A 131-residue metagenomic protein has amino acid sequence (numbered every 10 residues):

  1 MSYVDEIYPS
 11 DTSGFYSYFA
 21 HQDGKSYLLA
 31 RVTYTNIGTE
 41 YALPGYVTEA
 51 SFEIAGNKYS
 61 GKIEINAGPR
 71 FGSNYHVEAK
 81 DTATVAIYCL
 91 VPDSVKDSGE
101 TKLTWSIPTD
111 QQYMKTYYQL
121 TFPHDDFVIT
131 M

Functional and structural regions predicted by a protein language model:
M1-M131: Conserved functional micro-motifs across diverse proteins
